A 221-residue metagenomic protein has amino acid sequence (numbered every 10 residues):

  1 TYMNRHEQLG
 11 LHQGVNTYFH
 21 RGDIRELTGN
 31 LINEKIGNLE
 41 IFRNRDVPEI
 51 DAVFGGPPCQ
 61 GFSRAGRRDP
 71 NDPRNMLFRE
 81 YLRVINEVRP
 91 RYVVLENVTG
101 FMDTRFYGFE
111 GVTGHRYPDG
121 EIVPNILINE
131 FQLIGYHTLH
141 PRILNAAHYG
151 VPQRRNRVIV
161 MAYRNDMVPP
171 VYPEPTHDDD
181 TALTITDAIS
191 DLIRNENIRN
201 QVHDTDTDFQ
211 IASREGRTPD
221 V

Functional and structural regions predicted by a protein language model:
T1-Y92, V98-G120, Q132: Core alpha/beta nucleotide-donor-binding catalytic domains of modification enzymes
R5, E80, V123-E130, R154-M161: Alpha-helical scaffold elements adjacent to nucleotide-binding pockets in ATP/GTP-utilizing enzyme cores
G22-I24, A146, E174-P175, D191: Active-site donor-binding loop signature of nucleotide-sugar glycosyltransferases
R91, T99, H140, N156-V158: Generic beta-strand structural signal
T99, Y136-H148: Conserved S-adenosyl-L-methionine
P118, I122-N125, I189: Class I S-adenosyl-L-methionine
E130-L133, H137, R157-V221: S-adenosyl-L-methionine-dependent DNA methyltransferase catalytic core
I143-R164: Substrate-binding/catalytic lobe of Class I Rossmann-like enzymes that use SAM or dcSAM, i.e., the mid-to-C-terminal
